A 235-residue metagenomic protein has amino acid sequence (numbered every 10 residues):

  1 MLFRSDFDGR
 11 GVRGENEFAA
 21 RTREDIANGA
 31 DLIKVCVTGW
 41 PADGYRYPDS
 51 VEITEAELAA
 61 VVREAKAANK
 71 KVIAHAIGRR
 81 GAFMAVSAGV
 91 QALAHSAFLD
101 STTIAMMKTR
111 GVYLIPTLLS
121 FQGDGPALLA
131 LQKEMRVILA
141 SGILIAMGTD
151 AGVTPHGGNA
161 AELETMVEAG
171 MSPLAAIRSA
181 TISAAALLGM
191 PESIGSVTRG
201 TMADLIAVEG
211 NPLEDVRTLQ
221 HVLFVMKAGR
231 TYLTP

Functional and structural regions predicted by a protein language model:
M1-L2: Short, small-residue-biased leader/transition segments that mark boundaries at the very start of proteins
F7-G11: Polyanionic/metal-chelating signatures
E15-L114, A127-L144, E192: Histidine/acidic residue-rich metal-binding segments in metalloenzymes
G39-P41, R79-R80, S120-Q122, A151-T154: Solvent-exposed loop/turn segments at secondary-structure junctions within structured extracellular/periplasmic domains
A67, L128-P212: His/Asp/Glu-enriched, well-ordered alpha-helical/loop segment that forms or immediately abuts the divalent-metal
V225: Short aromatic-centered micro-motifs
